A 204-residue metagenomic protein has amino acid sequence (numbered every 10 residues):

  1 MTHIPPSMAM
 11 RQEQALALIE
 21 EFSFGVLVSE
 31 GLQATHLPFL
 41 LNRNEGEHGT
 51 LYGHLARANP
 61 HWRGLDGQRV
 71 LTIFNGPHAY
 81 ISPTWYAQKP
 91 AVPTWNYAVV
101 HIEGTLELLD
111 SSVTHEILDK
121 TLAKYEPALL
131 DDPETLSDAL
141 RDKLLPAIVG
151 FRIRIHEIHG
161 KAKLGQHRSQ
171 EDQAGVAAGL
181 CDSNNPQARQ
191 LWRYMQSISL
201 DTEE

Functional and structural regions predicted by a protein language model:
M1-H48: An N-terminal domain-cap segment
L16, A91, L140-K143: A generic local secondary-structure boundary/capping motif
S23, T35, E47-L51, D66-V70 (+2 more regions): A generic structural signal for short beta-strands and their flanking turns/coil linkers
L32-Q33, N42-G49, R57-H61, G76-Y80 (+1 more regions): Short, charged/polar surface micro-motifs in flexible loops or helix N-caps
L40-N42, E107, H156: Conserved positions in beta-strands of structured domains
L51-L71, N184-P186, W192-T202: An N-terminal domain-start capping segment
R57-E116: Short, structured beta-strand-loop surface elements
L109-E204: C-terminal edge-of-domain segments
